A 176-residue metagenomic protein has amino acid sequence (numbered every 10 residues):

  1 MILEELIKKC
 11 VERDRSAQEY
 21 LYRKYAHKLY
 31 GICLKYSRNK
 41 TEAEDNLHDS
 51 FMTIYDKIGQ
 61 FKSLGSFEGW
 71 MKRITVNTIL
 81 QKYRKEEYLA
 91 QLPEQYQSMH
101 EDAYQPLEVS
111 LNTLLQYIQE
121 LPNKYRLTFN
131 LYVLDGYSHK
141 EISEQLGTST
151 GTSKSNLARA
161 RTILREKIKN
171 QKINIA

Functional and structural regions predicted by a protein language model:
E5, K9, E144-G147, R161-A176: C-terminal edge and immediately downstream basic/flexible tail or linker adjoining helix-turn-helix-like DNA-binding
I7-L29: A short, charge-rich alpha-helical start-of-domain segment used by transcription regulators
V11, H48-S66, K85-E86: Sigma70-family region 2
Y22-K40, K57, I118, K167-N170: Amphipathic, Lys/Arg- and hydrophobic-enriched alpha-helical face
G31, D45-M52, G65-N77: Structural recognition of an alpha-helix C-terminal capping motif at a helix-to-coil junction
G59-S63, R73-P93, R159: Arg/Lys-rich amphipathic alpha helix in sigma70-family domain 2
Q81, K85-N112, Q116, S138: Internal acidic/polar
T128-Y132: A short pre-motif secondary-structure segment
